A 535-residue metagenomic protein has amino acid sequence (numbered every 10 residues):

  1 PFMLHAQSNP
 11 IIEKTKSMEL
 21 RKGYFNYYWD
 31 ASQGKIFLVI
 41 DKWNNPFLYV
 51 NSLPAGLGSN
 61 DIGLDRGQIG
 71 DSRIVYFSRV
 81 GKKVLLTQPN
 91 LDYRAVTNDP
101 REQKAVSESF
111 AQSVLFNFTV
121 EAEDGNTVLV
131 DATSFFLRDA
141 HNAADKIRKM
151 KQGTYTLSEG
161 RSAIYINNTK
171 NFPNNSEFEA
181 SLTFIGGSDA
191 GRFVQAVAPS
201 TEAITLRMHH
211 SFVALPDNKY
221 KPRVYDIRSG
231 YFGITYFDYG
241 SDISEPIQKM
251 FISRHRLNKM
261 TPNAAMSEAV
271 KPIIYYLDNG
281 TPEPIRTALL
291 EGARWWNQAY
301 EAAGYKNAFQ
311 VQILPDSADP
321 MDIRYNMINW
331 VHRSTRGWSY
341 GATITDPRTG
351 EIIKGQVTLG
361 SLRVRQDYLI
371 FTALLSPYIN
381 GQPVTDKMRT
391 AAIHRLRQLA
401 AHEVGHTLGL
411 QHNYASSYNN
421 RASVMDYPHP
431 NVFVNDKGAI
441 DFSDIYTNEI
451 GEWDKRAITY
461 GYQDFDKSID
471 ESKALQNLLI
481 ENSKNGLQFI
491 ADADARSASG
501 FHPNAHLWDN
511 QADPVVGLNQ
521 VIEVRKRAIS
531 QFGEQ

Functional and structural regions predicted by a protein language model:
F2-A6: Sec/Tat signal peptide C-region and signal peptidase I cleavage site
Q7-T281, A299, I313-Q366, F371-M388 (+1 more regions): Auxiliary tRNA-acceptor-end handling modules of aminoacyl-tRNA synthetases
Y27, I313-V331, H394-E449: The catalytic-center signature of Zn2+-dependent metalloproteases
L38, W296, G350, H402 (+1 more regions): Divalent metal-coordination and catalytic microenvironments
W43-N45, P282-A308: Zn2+-dependent metallopeptidase catalytic core
T97-N98, T287, Y368-L369, N435-A439: Short conserved micro-motifs at the rims of enzyme active sites and ligand-binding pockets
I285-G292, A392, L396, A400: Stable alpha-helical elements in mature extracytoplasmic
N419-Q535: Conserved catalytic/binding loops enriched for acidic/polar residues
